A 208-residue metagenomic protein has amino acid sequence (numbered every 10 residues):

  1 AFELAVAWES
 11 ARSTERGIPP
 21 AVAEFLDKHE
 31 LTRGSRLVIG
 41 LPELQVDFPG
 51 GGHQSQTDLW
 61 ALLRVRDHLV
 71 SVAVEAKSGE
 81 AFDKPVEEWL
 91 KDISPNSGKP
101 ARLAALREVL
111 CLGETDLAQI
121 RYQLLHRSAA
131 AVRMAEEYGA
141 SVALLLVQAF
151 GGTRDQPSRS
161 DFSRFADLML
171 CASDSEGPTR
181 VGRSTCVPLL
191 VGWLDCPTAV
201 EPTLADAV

Functional and structural regions predicted by a protein language model:
A1-G52, R64-V65: Acidic-basic catalytic patches of nuclease active cores, encompassing PD-(D/E)XK and other metal-cofactor nuclease
G51-S55, Q123-H126: Short, glycine/acidic-rich beta->alpha junctions
Q54, H68-S71: Short, mixed charged/polar active-site loops that provide acid/base catalysis or chelate metal/phosphate cofactors
S55-A61, A130: Short alpha-helical segments and helix-capping/turn motifs at coil-helix boundaries
L59-A61, V70-S78: Conserved catalytic cores of phosphodiester-cleaving nucleases, focusing on short active-site segments
H68, E80-P85, E136, T153-P157: Short catalytic/ligand-binding loop motif for oxyanion handling, primarily in non-cytosolic enzymes, centered on
F82-L145: Acidic, metal/cofactor-coordinating or nucleic-acid-engaging core segments within structured domains
Q123-V208: Non-catalytic C-terminal interaction segments of nucleic acid-processing enzymes
